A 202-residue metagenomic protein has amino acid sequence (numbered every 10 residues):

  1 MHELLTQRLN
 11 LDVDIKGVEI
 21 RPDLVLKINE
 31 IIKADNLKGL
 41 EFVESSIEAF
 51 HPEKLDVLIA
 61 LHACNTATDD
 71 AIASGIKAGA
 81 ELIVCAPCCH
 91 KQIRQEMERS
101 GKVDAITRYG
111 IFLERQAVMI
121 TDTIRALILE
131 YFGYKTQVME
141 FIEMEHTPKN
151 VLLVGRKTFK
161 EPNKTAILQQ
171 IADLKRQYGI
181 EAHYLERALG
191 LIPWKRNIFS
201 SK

Functional and structural regions predicted by a protein language model:
M1-N10: Conserved SAM-binding loop of SAM-dependent methyltransferases across substrates and taxa, primarily the Class I
N10-D12, L37: Short secondary-structure junction motifs
D12-E19: Conserved SAM-binding motif I beta-strand of class I
I20-K202: Class I S-adenosyl-L-methionine
